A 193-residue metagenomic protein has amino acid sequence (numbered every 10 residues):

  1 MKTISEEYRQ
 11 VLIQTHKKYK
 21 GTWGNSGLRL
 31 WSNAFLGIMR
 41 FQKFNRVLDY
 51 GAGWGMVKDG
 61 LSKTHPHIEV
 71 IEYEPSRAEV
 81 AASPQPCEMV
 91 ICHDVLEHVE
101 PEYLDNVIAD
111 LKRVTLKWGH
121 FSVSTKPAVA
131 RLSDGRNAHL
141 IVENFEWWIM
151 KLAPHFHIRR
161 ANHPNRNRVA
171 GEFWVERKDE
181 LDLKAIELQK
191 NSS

Functional and structural regions predicted by a protein language model:
M1-C87, E102-I108, V114, T125 (+4 more regions): Conserved N-terminal segment of class I S-adenosyl-L-methionine
I91: A conserved beta-strand element that flanks and buttresses the S-adenosyl-L-methionine
V95-H98: Hydrophobic adenine-recognition pocket in adenosine-nucleotide-binding enzymes
K117-H120: Short glycine-centered segments of the SAM/dcSAM-binding site in methyltransferase folds
S124-A130: Short "lid" loop at the C-terminus of a central beta-strand within the Rossmann-like core of SAM-dependent
